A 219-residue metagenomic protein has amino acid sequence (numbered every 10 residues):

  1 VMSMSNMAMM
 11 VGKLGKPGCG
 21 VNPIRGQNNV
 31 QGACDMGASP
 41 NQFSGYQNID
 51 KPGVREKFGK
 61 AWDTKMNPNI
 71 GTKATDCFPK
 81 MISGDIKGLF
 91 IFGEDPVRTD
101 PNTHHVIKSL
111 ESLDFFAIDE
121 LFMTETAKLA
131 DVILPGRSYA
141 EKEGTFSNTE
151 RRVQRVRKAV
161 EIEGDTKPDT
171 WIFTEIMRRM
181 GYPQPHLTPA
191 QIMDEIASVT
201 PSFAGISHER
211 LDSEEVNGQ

Functional and structural regions predicted by a protein language model:
V1-G18, N22-G205: Non-catalytic alpha/beta scaffold blocks inside enzyme catalytic domains
L211-Q219: Short, intrinsically disordered, charge-balanced linker/junction segments flanking boundaries in proteins
